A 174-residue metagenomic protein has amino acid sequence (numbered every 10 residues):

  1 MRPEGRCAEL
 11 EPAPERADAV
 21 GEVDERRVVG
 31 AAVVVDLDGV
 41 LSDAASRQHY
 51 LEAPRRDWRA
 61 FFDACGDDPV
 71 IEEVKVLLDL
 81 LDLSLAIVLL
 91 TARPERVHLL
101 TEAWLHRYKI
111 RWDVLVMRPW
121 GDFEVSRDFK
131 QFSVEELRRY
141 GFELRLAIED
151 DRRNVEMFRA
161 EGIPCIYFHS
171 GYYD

Functional and structural regions predicted by a protein language model:
R2, P12, R16, G21-E124: Alpha-helical substrate-recognition element adjacent to the catalytic core
E25, R138-R139: Glycine-rich helix-loop-beta junction characteristic of Rossmann-like nucleotide cofactor-binding loops
V28, G141-F142: Short loop/turn elements that form and flank the Walker-type P-loop nucleotide-binding site in RecA-like NTPase cores
L78-D82, R138, R159: Surface-exposed amphipathic alpha-helices with a cationic face
L99-A103, F129, A160: Generic recognition of short, well-ordered alpha-helical segments
V125-L137: Short loop-to-alpha-helix "cap/lid" segments that border enzyme active sites across diverse enzyme classes
V134, F142-D174: Acidic, Mg2+-coordinating phosphoryl-transfer loop and its flanking beta/alpha structural elements, shared across
